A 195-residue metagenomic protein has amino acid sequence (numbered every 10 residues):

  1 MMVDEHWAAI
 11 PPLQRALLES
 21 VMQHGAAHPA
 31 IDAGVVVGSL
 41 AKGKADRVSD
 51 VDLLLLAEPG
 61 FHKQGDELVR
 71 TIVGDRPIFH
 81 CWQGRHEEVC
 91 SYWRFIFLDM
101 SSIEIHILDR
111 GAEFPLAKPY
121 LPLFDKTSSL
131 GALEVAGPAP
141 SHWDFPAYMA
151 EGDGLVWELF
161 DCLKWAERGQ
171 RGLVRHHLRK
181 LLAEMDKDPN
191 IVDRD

Functional and structural regions predicted by a protein language model:
M2-G25, P29, L55-I105: Metal-dependent nucleotidyltransferase catalytic core
V21-A45, V51-L54: Short acidic amphipathic segments
V35-V36, E104-H106: A structural signal for short, well-ordered beta-strand segments and their strand-loop junctions that often border
G38, A57, A166: Short beta-strand/turn micro-motifs composed of small residues that flank or help shape donor/cofactor-binding pockets
K42, F61, E113: Surface-exposed, flexible loop/turn segments at secondary-structure boundaries
A45-D46, G65: Short glycine-/acidic-enriched loop or helix-start segments at secondary-structure transitions that form or flank
I107-A112: A short, sequence-level motif marking secondary-structure junctions
P115-D195: Catalytic cores of NTP-dependent nucleotidyl/adenyl transfer enzymes across multiple folds
